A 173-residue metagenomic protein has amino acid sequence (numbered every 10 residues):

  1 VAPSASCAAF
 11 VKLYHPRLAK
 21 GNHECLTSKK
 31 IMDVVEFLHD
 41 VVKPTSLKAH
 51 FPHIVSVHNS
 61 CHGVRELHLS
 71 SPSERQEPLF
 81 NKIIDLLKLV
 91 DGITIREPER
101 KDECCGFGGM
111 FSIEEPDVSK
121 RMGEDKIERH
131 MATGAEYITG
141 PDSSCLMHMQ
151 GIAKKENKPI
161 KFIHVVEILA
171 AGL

Functional and structural regions predicted by a protein language model:
V1-L173: Iron-sulfur cluster-binding electron-transfer modules in prokaryotic oxidoreductases
